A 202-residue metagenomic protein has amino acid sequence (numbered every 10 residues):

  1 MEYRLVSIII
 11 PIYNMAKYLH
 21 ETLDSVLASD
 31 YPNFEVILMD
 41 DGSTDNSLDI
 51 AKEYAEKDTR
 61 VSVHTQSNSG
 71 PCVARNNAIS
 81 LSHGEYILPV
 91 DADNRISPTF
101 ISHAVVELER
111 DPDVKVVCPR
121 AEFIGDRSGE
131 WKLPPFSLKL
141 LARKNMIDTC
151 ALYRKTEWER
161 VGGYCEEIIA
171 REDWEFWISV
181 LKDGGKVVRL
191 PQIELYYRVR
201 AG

Functional and structural regions predicted by a protein language model:
M1-A28: N-proximal low-complexity "stem/linker" segments adjacent to membrane-targeting elements
Y3-V6, L27-L38, N46, T59-S62: Short loop->beta transition adjacent to catalytic acidic/histidine clusters or analogous donor-positioning motifs
D40-D49, N68-S69, D91: A conserved acidic beta->alpha catalytic loop
Q66-S82: Glycine-rich, basic loop-to-helix element that forms the pyrophosphate-binding segment of sugar-nucleotide handling
I87: Short aromatic/hydrophobic "clamp" motif used to bind/position activated sugar donors
T99-E130: Conserved donor NDP-sugar-binding/catalytic core segment of glycosyltransferases
R120, V188-E194: Catalytic beta-strand/loop signature of glycosyltransferases that borders the donor
I169-F176: Acidic donor-binding loop at a coil-to-helix junction in glycosyltransferase catalytic cores that engages
